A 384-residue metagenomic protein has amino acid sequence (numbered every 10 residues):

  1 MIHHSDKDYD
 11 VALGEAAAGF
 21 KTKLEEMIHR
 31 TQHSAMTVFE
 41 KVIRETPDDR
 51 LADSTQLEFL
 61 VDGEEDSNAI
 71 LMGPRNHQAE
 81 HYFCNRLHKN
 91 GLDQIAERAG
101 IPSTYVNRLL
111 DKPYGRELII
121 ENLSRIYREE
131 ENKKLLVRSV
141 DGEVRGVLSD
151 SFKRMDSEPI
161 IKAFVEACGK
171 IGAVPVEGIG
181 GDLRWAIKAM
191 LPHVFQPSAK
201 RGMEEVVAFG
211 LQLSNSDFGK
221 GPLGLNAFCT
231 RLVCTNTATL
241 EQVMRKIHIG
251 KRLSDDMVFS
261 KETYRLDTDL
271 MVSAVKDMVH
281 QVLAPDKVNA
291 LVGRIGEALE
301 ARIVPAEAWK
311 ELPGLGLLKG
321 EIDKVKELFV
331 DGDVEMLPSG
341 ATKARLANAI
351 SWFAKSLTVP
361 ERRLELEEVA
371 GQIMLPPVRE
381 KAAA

Functional and structural regions predicted by a protein language model:
M1-A163, S339: Feature for intrinsically disordered/low-complexity regulatory segments and propeptides
R154-A383: Intrinsic disorder/low-complexity polar-acidic segments
